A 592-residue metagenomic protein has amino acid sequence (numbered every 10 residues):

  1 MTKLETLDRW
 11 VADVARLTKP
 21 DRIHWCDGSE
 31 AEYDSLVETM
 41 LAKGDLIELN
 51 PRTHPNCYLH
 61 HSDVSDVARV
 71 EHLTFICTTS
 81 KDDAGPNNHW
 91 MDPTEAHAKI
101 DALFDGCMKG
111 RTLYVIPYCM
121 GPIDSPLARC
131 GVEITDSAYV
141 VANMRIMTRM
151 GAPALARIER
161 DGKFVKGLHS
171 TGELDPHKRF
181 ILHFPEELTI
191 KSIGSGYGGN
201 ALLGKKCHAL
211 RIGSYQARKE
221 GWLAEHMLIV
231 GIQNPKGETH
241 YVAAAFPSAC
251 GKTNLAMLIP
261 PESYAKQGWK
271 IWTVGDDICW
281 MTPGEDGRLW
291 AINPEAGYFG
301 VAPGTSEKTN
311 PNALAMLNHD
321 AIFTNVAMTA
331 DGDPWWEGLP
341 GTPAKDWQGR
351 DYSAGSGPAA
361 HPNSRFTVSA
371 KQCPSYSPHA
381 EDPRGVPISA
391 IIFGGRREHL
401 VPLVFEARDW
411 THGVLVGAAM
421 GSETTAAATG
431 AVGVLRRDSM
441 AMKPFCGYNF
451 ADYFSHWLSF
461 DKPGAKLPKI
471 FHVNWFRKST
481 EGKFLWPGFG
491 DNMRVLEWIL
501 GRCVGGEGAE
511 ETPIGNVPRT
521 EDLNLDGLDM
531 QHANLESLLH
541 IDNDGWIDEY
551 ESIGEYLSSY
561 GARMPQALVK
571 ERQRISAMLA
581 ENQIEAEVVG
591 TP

Functional and structural regions predicted by a protein language model:
M1-D161: N-terminal accessory targeting/assembly segments
T39-K43, C130-D136, I259-S263, G287-F299 (+3 more regions): Short secondary-structure boundary/capping segments
I47-R52, H61-S62, A68, M108-R111 (+3 more regions): Conserved NTP phosphate-binding and transfer environment spanning the P-loop NTPase/kinase superfamily
H97-L127, K191-G213, G355-A370: Extended, Lys/Arg-enriched charged tracts that mediate electrostatic binding to polyanionic substrates
V165-H226: Charged, amphipathic alpha-helical linker segments immediately N-terminal to NTP-binding catalytic cores
H226-N234: Pre-Walker A adenine-sensing motif
T239-Y264: Glycine-rich phosphate-binding P-loop
K266-P283: Short beta-strand-centered segment that lines the nucleotide-binding/catalytic pocket of NTP-utilizing
